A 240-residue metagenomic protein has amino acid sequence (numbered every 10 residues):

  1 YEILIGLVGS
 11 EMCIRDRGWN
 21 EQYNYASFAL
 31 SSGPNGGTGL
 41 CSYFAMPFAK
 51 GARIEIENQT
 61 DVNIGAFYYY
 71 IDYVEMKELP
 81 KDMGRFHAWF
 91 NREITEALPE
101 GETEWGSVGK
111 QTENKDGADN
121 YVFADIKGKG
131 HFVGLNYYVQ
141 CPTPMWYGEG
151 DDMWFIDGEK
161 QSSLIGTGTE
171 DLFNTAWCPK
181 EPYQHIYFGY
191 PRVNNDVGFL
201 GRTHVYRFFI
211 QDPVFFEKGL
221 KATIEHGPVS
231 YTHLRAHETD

Functional and structural regions predicted by a protein language model:
I3, L7-D16, T232-T239: Conserved small/polar residues in nucleotide/adenosyl-binding loops
R15, N20, Y147-G150, H226: Lectin-type carbohydrate-recognition ectodomains
W19-K50, F188-E217: Beta-sandwich interaction modules
A52-I54, F132-L135, L220-A222: Short, structured motif recognition centered on aromatic/hydrophobic residues
I56-N58: Asparagine-centered strand-capping/turn motif at beta-strand->loop junctions
V62-E149, S230-R235: Solvent-exposed, flexible loop/coil segments flanking beta-strands in beta-rich domains
G150-R235: Extended, compositionally biased non-globular segments
